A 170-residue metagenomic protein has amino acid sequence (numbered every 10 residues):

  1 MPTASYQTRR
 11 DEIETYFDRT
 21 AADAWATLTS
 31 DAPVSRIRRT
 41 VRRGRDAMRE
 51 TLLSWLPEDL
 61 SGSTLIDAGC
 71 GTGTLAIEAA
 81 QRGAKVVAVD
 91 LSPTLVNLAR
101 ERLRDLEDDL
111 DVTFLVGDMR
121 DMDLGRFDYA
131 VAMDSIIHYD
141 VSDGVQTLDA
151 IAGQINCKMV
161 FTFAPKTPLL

Functional and structural regions predicted by a protein language model:
M1-D31: N-terminal, positively charged/glycine-rich alpha-helical extensions of SAM-dependent methyltransferases
R42-L60: Conserved alpha-helix/loop element of class I SAM-dependent methyltransferases that forms part of the SAM/SAH-binding
I66, T74-D118: Class I SAM-dependent methyltransferase SAM/SAH-binding core
G71: Conserved glycine-rich SAM-binding loop
D121-G125: Short conserved loop adjoining the S-adenosyl-L-methionine
V131: A conserved beta-strand element that flanks and buttresses the S-adenosyl-L-methionine
Y139-A150: A short, conserved alpha-helix within the catalytic core of class I
N156-P165: Conserved beta-strand signature within the Rossmann-like core of class I S-adenosyl-L-methionine
